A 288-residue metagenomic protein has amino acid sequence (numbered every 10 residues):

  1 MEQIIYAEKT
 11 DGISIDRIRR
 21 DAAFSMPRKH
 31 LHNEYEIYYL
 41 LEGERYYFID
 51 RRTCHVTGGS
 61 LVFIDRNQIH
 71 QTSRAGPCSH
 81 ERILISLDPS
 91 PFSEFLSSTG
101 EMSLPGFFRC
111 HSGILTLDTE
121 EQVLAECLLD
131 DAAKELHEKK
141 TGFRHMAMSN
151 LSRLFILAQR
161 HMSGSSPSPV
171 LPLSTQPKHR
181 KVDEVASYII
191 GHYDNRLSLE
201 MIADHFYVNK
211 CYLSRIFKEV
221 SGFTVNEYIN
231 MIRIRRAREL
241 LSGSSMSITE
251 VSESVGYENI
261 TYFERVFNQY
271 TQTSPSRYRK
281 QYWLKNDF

Functional and structural regions predicted by a protein language model:
M1-D21, R66-H137, I156-S166: A hydrophobic/aromatic-rich effector-binding and dimerization subdomain of bacterial HTH-type transcriptional regulators
M1-L61, N67-Q68, A75-G76, S97-G106 (+4 more regions): Generic protein-terminus/edge-of-domain signal
L41, E126-K140, A186, I190-Y193 (+1 more regions): Regular secondary-structure segments
L136-R153: All-alpha amphipathic helical-bundle segments outside canonical DNA-binding/catalytic cores that form hydrophobic
L157-R160, E184, Y188-I234, M246 (+1 more regions): Basic/polar phosphate-binding segments, predominantly the helix-turn-helix DNA-binding elements of transcriptional
S163-P172, L199-E200: Short acidic alpha-helical/loop segments enriched in Asp/Glu that coordinate divalent cations
